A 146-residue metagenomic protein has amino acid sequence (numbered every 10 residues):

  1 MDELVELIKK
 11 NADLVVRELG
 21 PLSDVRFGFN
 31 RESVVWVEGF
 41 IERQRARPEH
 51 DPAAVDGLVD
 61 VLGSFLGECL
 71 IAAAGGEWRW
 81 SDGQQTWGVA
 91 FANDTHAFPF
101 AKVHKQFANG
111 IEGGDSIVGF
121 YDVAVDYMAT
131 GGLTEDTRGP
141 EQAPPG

Functional and structural regions predicted by a protein language model:
M1-D56: N-terminal low-complexity, intrinsically disordered segments
L7-I8, W78-W80, Y121: Tryptophan-centered motif/residue detector
V15, L19-L22, R26, Q44-D51 (+6 more regions): Short secondary-structure junctions and interdomain/linker hinges
R45-A53, G57, F65, C69 (+1 more regions): Aromatic-residue detector
D56-N109: Amphipathic protein-protein interaction modules
A90-G146: A recognition module on extended beta-rich or small alphabeta surfaces enriched in W/G with H and D/E
